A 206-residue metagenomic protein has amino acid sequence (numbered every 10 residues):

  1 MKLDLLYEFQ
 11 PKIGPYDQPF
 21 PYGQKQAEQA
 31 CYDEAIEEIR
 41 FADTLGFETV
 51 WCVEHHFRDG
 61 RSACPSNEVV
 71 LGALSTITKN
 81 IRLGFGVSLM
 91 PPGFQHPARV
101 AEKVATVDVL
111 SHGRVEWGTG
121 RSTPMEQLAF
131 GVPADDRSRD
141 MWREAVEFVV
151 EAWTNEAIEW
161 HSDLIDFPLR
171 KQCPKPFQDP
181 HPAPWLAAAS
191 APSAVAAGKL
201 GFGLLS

Functional and structural regions predicted by a protein language model:
M1-I77, I81-R82, H181-P182: N-terminal beta1-alpha1-beta2 module of alpha/beta enzyme domains
K2-A30, M90-W160, L204-S206: Flexible, glycine-rich active-site loops centered on histidine and acidic residues that chelate a metal or position
A30-F41, K103, A188-V195: Short, acidic/polar
D43-T44, L71-N80, V104, D108-V115 (+1 more regions): Acidic (Asp/Glu)-rich catalytic clusters
F85: Active-site-proximal cofactor/substrate-binding loop regions of enzyme domains
D108-S111, K175-D179: Solvent-exposed alpha-helices and their adjacent loops that cap or buttress functional pockets in soluble metabolic
D166-Q172, A188-S190: Active-site glycine-rich loop that binds ribose-phosphate moieties when present
S190-S206: A conserved active-site cap/scaffold subdomain adjacent to cofactor or substrate pockets
